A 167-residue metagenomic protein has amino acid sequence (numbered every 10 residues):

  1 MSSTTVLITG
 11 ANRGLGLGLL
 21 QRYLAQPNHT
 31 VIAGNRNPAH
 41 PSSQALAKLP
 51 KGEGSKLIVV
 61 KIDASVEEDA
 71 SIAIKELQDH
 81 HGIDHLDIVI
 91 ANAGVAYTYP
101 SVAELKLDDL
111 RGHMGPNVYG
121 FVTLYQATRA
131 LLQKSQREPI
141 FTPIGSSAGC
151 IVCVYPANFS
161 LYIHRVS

Functional and structural regions predicted by a protein language model:
T9, D84-G94, N117, P143: Rossmann-fold scaffold of SDR-type NAD(P)-dependent oxidoreductases
N12, G16-Q21: N-terminal Rossmann NAD(P)H-binding glycine-rich loop of SDR-like oxidoreductase domains
L24-S43: Conserved glycine-rich Rossmann-like NAD(P)H-binding loop of the short-chain dehydrogenase/reductase
L49-E68: Rossmann-fold cofactor-recognition segment
S65-I83: Conserved Rossmann-fold cofactor-binding substructure of NAD(P)-dependent oxidoreductases
D69, Y119-A127: Conserved mid-core alpha-helix of short-chain dehydrogenase/reductase
I90, L124-T128, L132: Hydrophobic positions on the long internal alpha-helix of Rossmann-like NAD(P)-dependent oxidoreductase domains
V95, A103-M114, V118-V122, Q133-S167: Catalytic loop of short-chain dehydrogenase/reductase
